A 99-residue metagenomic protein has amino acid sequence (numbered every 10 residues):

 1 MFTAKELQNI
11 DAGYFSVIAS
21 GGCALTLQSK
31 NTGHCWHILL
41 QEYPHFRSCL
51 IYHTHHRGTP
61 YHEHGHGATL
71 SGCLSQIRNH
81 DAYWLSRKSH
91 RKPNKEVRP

Functional and structural regions predicted by a protein language model:
M1-G33, T59, H90-P99: Negatively charged, low-complexity tracts enriched in Asp/Glu with abundant Ser/Thr
K5, L25, H37-I38, S48 (+2 more regions): Intrinsic-disorder/low-complexity peptide segments enriched for small residues
L7-Q8, S29, H45, T54 (+1 more regions): Short linear sequence motifs
V17, L25-L27, I38-L40, C49-I51 (+1 more regions): Hydrophobic beta-strand residues in large extracellular and virion-surface proteins
G33-H62: Short aromatic-glycine-(Arg/Gly/Cys) micro-motifs in beta-strand/loop hairpins
Y52-P99: Mixed-charge, Lys/Arg-enriched low-complexity segments
